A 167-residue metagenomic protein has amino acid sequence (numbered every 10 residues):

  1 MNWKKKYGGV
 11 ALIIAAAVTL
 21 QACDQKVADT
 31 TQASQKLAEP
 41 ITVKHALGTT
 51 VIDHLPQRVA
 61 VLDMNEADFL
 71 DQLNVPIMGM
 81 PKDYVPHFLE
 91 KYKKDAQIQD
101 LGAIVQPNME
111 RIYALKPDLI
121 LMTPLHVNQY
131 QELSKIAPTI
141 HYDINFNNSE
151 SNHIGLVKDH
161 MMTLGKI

Functional and structural regions predicted by a protein language model:
N2-I14, Q21-N65: Bacterial Sec-exported substrate-binding components of ABC uptake systems
T42-L47, V51, D100-Y113, V127: Early extracytoplasmic/lumenal segment of secretory-pathway proteins
L62-D63, M80, M122-L125: Replace "coordinates the UDP/GDP/TDP-sugar" with "coordinates nucleotide-activated sugar donors
M64-R111: A short, structured surface patch at a secondary-structure boundary
E66-F69, N108, L125-Q129, V157-H160: Stable alpha-helical elements in mature extracytoplasmic
K116-L121: Proline-aspartate-enriched helix->loop->beta-strand connector
Q129, K135-I167: Extracytoplasmic substrate-binding proteins
